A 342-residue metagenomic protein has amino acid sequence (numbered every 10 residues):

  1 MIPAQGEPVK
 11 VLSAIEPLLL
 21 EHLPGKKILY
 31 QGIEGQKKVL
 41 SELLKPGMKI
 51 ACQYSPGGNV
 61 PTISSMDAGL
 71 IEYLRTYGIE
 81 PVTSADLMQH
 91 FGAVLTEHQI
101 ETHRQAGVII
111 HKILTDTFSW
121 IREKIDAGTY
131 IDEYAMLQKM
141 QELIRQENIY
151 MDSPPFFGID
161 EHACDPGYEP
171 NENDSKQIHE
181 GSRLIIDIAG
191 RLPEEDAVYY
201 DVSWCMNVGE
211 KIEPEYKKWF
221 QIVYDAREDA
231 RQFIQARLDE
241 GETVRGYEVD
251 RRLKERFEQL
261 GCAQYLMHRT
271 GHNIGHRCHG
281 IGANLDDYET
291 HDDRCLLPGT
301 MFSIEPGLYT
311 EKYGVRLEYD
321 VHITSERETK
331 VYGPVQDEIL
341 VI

Functional and structural regions predicted by a protein language model:
M1-I342: Active-site neighborhoods and metal-handling regions in enzymes and metal-associated proteins
